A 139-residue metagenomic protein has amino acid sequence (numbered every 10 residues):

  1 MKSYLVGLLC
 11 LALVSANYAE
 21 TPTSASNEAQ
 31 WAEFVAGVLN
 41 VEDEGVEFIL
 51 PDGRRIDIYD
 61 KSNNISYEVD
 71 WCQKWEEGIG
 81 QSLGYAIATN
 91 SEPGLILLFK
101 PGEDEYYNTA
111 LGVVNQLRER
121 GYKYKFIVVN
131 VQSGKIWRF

Functional and structural regions predicted by a protein language model:
Y4-L13: Sec-dependent N-terminal signal peptides
N17-S62: Acidic-basic catalytic patches of nuclease active cores, encompassing PD-(D/E)XK and other metal-cofactor nuclease
R54-R55, E77-Q81: Short, surface-exposed coil-to-beta transition loops
I58-W71, Y85: Conserved catalytic cores of phosphodiester-cleaving nucleases, focusing on short active-site segments
D70-I79, A86-I136: Nucleic-acid nuclease catalytic cores
